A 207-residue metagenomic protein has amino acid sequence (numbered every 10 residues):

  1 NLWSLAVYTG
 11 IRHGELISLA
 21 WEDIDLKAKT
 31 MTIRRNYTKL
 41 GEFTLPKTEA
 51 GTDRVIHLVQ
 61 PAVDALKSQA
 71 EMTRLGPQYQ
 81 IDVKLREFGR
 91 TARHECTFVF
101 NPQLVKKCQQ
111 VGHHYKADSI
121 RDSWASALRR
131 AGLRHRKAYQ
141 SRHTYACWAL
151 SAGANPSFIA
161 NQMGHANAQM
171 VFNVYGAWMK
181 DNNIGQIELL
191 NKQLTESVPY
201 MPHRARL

Functional and structural regions predicted by a protein language model:
N1-L19, K27, A50-D53, P61-D64 (+4 more regions): Basic, Lys/Arg- and aromatic-enriched nucleic-acid-binding interface segment
T9, I56, M72-R90, E95-F98 (+2 more regions): Short, basic (Lys/Arg/His-rich) helix/loop patches that form interaction surfaces in the mid-to-C-terminal regions
G14, D118, Q169: Key DNA-contact positions within bacterial/archaeal DNA-binding proteins
S18-I24, A160-A166, G176: A short, basic/aromatic helix-end/turn motif that makes direct DNA contacts
A28, G41-D64, S68-Q80, K84-F88 (+3 more regions): C-terminal secondary-structure termini that scaffold catalytic or DNA-interacting sites
R34-N36, P61, Q103: Generic beta-structure capping elements
Y37, T144, M163-L189: Catalytic-site neighborhood detector that most strongly recognizes the C-terminal catalytic loop/helix of tyrosine
